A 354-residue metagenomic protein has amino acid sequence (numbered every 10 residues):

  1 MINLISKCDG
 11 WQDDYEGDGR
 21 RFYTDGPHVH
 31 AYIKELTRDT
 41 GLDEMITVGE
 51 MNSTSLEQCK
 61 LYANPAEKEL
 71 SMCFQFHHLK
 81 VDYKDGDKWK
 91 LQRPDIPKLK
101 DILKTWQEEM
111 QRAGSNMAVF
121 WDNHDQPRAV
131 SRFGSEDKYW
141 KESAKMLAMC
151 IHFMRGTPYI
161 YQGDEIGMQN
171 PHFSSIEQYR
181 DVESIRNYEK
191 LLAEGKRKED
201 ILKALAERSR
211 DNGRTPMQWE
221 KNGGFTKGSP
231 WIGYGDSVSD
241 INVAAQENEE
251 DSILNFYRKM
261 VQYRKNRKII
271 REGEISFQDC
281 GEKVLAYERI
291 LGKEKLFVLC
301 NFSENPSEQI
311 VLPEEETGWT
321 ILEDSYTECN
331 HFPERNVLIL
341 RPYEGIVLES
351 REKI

Functional and structural regions predicted by a protein language model:
M1-I354: Active-site and adjacent substrate-binding regions of carbohydrate-active enzymes
